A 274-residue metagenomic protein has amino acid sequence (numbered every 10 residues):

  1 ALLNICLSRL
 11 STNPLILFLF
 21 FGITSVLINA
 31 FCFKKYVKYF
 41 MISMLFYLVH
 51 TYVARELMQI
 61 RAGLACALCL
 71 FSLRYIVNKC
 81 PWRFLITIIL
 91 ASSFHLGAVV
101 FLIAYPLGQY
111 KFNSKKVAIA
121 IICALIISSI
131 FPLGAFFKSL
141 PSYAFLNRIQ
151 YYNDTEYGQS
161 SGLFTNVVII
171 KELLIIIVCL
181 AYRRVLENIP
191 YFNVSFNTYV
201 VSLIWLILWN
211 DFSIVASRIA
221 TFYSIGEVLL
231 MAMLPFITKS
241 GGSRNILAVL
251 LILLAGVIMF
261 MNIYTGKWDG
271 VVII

Functional and structural regions predicted by a protein language model:
A1-T12: Short hydrophobic/aromatic helix or loop-helix immediately within or flanking a transmembrane segment in polytopic
L10-T24: Loop-to-helix entry region of an early transmembrane alpha helix in multi-pass inner-membrane enzymes
A30-V49: Transmembrane-helix signature of polytopic, membrane-embedded enzymes that assemble or transfer cell-envelope glycans
Y52, R83-L107: Membrane-interface alpha helices of multi-pass inner-membrane proteins
L57-G63: Short acidic/glycine- and proline-prone juxtamembrane loop motifs at membrane-interface regions of multi-pass membrane
C69-W82: Membrane-interface transmembrane helices that cradle and orient dolichyl/undecaprenyl
Y105, Q109-I219, N262-I273: Alpha-helical transmembrane segments and terminal signal-anchor/GPI-anchor hydrophobic tails, characterized by long
I122, K239-F260: Signature aromatic-anchored transmembrane alpha helix within multi-pass, membrane-resident enzymes that catalyze glycan
